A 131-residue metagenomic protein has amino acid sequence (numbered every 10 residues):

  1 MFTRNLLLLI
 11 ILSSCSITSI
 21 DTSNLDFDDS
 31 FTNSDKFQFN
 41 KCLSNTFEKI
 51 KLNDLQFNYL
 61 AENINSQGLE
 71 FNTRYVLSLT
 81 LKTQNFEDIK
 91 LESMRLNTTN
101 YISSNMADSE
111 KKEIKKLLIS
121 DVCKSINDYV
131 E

Functional and structural regions predicted by a protein language model:
M1-C15: Sec-dependent bacterial lipoprotein signal peptides
S14-S30: Bacterial Sec signal peptide processing site at the extreme N-terminus
L25-K36, N40, T98-S104: Short, structured coil/loop segments at alpha-helix boundaries
N33-N53: N-terminal secretory signal peptides
K49-I89, S93-K112, S120: Surface-exposed short loop/turn segments
S109-E131: Short, well-ordered alpha-helical segments
